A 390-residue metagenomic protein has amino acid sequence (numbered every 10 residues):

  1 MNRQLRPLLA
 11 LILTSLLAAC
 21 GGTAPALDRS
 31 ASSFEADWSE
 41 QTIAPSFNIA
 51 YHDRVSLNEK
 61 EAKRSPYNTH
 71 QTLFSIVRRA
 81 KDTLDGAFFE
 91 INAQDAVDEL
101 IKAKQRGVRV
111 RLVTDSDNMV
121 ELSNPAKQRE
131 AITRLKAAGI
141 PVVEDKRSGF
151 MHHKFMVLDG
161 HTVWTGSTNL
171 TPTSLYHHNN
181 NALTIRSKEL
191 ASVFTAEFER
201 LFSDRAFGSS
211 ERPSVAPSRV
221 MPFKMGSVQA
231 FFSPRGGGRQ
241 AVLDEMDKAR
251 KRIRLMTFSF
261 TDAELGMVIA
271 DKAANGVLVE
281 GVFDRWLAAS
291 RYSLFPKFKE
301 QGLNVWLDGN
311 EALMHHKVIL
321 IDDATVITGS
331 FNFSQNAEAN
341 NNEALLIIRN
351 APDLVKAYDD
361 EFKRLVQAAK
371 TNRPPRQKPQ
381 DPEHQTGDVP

Functional and structural regions predicted by a protein language model:
M1-L9: Bacterial N-terminal signal peptides that target proteins for export
L9-A18: Bacterial N-terminal signal peptides
C20-V143, G149-F150, V157-P390: Charged, low-complexity intrinsically disordered terminal segments
